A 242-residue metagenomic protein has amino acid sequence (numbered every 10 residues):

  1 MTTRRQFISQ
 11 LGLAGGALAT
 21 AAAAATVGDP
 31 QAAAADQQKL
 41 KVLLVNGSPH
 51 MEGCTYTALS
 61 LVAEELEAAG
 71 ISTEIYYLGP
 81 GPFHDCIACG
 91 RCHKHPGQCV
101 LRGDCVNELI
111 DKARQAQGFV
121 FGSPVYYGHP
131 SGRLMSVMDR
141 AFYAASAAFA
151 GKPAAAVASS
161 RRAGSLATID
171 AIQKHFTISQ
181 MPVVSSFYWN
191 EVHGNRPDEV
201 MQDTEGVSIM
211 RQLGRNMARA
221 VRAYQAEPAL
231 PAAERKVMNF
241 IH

Functional and structural regions predicted by a protein language model:
M1-G15: N-terminal secretory signal peptides and thylakoid transit peptides that target proteins across membranes
G15-G16, D36, P182-H242: Glycine-rich phosphate/pyrophosphate-binding loop and the adjoining helix
A23-L61: C-terminal segment of N-terminal export signals and the immediately downstream linker at the start of the mature
L40, K94, V100-Y188: Helix-loop-strand module that forms the ligand-binding subsite of alpha/beta enzymes
N46, Y77, F187-Y188: Residue-level recognition of beta-strand->loop/alpha-helix junctions
L61-I71: A short, Lys/Arg-enriched amphipathic alpha-helix followed by its capping loop at the start of a domain
G79-G97, E199: N-terminal beta-loop-helix "entrance" segment that forms/cooperates in small-molecule cofactor or anionic ligand
